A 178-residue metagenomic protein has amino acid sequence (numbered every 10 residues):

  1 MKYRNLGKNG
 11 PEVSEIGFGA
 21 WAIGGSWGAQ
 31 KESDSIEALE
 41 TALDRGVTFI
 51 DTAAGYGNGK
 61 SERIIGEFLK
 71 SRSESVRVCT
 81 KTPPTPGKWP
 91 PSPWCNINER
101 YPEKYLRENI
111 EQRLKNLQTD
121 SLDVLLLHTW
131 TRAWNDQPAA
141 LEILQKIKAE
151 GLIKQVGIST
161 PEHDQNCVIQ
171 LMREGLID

Functional and structural regions predicted by a protein language model:
M1-R77: N-terminal binding-site loop/beta-alpha segment at the start of enzyme catalytic domains that lines or forms
E12-S14, A22, S26, K88-C95 (+1 more regions): Glycine-rich, positively charged active-site loop/lid region within alpha/beta enzyme cores that binds and organizes
S14-E15, S73-V76, T80, D120-V124 (+1 more regions): Short acidic capping loops at alpha-helix termini that bridge into adjacent secondary structure
W21-I23, A53-G55, K81-T85, L127-W130 (+1 more regions): Active-site beta-loop-alpha junctions enriched in small/polar residues
G25-S26, N58-G59, G87, W134 (+1 more regions): Short glycine-rich, flexible loops that bind phosphorylated cofactors or substrates
L69, T82, L144-I147: Hydrophobic positions in alpha-helices of CheY-like receiver
S71-Y101: Structural motif corresponding to the early beta-alpha repeats
W89-D178: Glycine/proline-rich, positively charged, aromatic-decorated active-site loop/lid region on the catalytic face
